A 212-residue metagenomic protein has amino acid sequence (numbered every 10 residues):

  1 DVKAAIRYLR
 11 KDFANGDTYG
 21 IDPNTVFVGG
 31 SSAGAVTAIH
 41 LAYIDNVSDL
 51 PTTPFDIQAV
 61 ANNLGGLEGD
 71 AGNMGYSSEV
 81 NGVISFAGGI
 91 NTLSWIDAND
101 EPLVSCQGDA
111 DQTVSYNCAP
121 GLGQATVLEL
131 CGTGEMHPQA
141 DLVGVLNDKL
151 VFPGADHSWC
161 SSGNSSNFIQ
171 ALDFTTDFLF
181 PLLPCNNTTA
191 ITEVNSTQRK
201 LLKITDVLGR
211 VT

Functional and structural regions predicted by a protein language model:
D1-A4, Y8, V36-H40, E79 (+3 more regions): Extracytoplasmic/secreted proteins, especially bacterial periplasmic and envelope-associated proteins
A4-N99: Primarily recognizes the serine-hydrolase "nucleophile elbow" in alpha/beta-hydrolase and SGNH/GDSL folds
V26, L103, N147-D148: Hydrophobic anchor at the start of a short beta-strand that flanks the dinucleotide cofactor-binding loop
N91-W95, T113-Y116, S158-S162: Extracytoplasmic/secreted cell-surface and envelope-processing proteins
S105-Q107, D111: Short beta-strand/loop motif that positions the catalytic acidic residue of the alpha/beta-hydrolase fold
Q112-G132: Conserved alpha/beta-hydrolase "acid-adjacent" motif
L130, G134-N187: C-terminal catalytic histidine-bearing segment of alpha/beta-hydrolase fold enzymes
P181-V211: Residue-level detector of functionally pivotal "anchor" positions at catalytic/ligand-binding pockets or at interdomain
